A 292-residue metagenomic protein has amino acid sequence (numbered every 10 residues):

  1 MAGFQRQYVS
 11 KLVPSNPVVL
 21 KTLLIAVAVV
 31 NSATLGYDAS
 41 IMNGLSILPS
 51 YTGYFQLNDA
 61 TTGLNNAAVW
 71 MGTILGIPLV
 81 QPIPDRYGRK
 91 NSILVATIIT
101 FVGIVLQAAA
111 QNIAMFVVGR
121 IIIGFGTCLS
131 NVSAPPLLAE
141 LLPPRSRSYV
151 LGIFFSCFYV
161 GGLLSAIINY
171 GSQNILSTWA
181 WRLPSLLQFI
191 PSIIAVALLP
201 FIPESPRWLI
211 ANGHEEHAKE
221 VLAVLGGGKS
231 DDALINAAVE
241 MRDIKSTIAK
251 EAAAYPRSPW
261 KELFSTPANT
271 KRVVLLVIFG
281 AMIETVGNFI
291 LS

Functional and structural regions predicted by a protein language model:
M1-A223, A249-S292: Transmembrane-helix signature of 12-pass secondary carriers
L225-V239: Short intracellular "coupling" helices and adjacent cytoplasmic loop segments at the cytosolic face of multi-pass
A237-A253: Cytosol/matrix-facing amphipathic helices and coiled-coil assembly/linker segments of eukaryotic membrane proteins
